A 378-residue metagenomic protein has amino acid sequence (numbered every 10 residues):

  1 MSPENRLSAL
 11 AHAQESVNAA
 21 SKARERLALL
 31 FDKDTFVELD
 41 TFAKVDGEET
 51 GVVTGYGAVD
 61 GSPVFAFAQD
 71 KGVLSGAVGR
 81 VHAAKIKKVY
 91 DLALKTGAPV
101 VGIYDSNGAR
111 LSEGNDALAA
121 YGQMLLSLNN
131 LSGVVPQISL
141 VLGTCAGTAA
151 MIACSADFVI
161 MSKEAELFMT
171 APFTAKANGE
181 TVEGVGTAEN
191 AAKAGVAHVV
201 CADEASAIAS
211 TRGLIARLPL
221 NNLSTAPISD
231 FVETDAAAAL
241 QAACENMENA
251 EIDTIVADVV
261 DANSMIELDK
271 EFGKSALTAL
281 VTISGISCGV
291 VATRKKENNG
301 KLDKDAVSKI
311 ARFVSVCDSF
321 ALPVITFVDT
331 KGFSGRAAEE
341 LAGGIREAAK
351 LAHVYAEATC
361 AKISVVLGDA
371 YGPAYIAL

Functional and structural regions predicted by a protein language model:
M1-L378: Ligand-binding clefts of soluble mixed alpha/beta catalytic domains
